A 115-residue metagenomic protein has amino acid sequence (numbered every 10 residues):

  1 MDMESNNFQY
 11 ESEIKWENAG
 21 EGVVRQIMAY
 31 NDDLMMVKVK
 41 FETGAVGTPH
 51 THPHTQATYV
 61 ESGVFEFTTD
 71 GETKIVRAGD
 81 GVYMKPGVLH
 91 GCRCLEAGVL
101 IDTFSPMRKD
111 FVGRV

Functional and structural regions predicted by a protein language model:
M1-D33: A short, N-terminal "cap"/entry segment at the start of jelly-roll beta-barrel domains of the cupin/DSBH fold
V37-T51: Conserved short histidine dyad/triad with adjacent acidic residue
V46-G47, E66, V82, P86-G91: Histidine-centered metal-chelating micro-motifs
H54-F65, D70: Glycine- and acidic-residue-biased ligand/ion/polar-headgroup-sensing regions
E61-S62, R77-A78, E96: A cytosolic small-molecule/anion-sensing beta-strand core signal
V64-E66, T73, L89, V99: Structural motif
G71-P86: Short acidic-glycine-tyrosine-enriched beta hairpin
P86-D110: Ligand-binding loop in jelly-roll beta-barrel domains
